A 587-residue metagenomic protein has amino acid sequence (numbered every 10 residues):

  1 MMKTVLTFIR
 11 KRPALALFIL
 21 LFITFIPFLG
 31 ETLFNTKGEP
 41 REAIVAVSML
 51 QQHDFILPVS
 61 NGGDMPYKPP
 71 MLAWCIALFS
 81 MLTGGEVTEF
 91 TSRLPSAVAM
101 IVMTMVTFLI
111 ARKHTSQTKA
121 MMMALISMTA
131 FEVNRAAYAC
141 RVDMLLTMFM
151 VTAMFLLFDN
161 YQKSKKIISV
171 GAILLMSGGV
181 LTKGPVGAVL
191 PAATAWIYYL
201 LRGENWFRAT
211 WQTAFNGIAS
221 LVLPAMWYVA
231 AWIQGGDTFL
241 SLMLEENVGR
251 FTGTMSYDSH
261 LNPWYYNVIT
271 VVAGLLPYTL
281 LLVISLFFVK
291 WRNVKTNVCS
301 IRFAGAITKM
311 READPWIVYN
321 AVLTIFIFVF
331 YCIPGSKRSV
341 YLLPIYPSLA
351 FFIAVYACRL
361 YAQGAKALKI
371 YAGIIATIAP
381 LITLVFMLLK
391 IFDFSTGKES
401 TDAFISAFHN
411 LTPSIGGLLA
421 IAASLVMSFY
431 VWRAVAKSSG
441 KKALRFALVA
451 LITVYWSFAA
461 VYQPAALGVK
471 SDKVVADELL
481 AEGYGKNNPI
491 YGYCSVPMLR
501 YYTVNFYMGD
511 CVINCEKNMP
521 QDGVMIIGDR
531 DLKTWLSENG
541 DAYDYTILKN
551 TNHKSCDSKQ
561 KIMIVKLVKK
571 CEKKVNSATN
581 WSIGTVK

Functional and structural regions predicted by a protein language model:
M2-A367, D544-T546, T551-K561, K573-V575 (+1 more regions): Membrane-integral, polyisoprenol-dependent glycosyltransferases of the GT-C/oligosaccharyltransferase superfamily
V170, W291-K587: Membrane-embedded architecture of ER/inner-membrane glycosylation machinery
